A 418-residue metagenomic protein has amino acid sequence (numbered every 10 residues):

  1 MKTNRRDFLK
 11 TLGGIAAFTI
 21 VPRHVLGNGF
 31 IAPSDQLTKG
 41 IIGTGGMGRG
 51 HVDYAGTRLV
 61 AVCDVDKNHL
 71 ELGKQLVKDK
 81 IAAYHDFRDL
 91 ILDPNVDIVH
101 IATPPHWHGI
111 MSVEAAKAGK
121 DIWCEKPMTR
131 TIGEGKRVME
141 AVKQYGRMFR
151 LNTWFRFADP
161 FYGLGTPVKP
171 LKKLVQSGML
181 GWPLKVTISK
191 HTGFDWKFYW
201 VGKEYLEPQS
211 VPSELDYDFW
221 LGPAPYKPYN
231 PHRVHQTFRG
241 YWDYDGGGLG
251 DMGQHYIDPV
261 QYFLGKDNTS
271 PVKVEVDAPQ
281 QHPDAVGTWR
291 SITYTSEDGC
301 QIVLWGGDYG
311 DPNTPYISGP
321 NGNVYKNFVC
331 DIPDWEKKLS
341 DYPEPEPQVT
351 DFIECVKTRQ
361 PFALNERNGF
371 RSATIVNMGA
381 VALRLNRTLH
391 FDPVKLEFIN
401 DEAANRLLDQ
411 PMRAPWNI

Functional and structural regions predicted by a protein language model:
M1-I15: N-terminal secretory signal peptides and thylakoid transit peptides that target proteins across membranes
L12-A17, P228-P231, D245-G265, W289-S291 (+1 more regions): C-terminal helical cap and adjacent loop that interface with cofactors, partners, or active-site loops
L12-K78, F155-A158, V175, V260: N-terminal Rossmann-like dinucleotide-binding module
I41, C124, F149-L151: Hydrophobic residues in well-ordered beta-strands that form the structural core
I81-R137, A141: Beta-loop-alpha module in the N-terminal Rossmann-like domain of NAD(P)-dependent dehydrogenases, especially those
T129-E214: A contiguous active-site-proximal alpha/beta segment in oxidoreductase catalytic domains
W200, P208-D298: Rossmann-like dinucleotide-binding domain that binds NAD(P)(H)
T295-Q301, N321-G322: Glycine-centered tight beta-turn/hairpin loop motif at sheet-sheet or coil-to-beta transitions
